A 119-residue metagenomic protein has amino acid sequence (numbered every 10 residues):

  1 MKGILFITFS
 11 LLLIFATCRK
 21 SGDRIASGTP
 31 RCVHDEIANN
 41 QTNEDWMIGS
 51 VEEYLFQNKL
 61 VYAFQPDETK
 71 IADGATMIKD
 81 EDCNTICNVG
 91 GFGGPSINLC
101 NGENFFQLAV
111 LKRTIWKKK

Functional and structural regions predicted by a protein language model:
M1-C18: Sec-dependent bacterial lipoprotein signal peptides
F15-H34: Bacterial Sec-dependent N-terminal signal peptides
D35-L55, D67-A72: Short acidic, Pro/Gly- and aromatic-enriched capping/linker segments at domain boundaries
Y62-Q65: Short beta-strand elements that form the blades of beta-propeller/WD-repeat-like and other beta-sheet-rich scaffold
K70-G91: A short, surface-exposed beta-strand/turn
N88-K119: C-terminal partner/receptor-binding element of secreted or periplasmic proteins
